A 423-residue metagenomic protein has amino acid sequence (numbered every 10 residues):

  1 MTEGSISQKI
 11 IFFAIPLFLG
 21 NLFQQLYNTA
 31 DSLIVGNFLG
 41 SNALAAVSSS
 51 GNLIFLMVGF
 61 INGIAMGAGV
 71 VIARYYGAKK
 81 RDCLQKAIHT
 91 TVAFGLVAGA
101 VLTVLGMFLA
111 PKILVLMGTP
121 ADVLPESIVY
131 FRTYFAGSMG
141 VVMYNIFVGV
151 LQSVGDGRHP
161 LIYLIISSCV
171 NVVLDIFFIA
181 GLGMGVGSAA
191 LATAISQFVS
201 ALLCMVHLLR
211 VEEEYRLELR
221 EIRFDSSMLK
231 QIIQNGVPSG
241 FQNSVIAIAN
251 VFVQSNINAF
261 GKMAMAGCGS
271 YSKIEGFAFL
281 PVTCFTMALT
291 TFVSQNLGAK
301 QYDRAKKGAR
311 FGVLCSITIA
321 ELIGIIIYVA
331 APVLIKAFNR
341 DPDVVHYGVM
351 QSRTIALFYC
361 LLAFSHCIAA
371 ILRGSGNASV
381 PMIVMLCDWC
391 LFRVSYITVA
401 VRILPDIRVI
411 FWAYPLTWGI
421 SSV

Functional and structural regions predicted by a protein language model:
M1-A14, I72-G137, G181-V237, V293-F358 (+1 more regions): Short alpha-helical transmembrane segments in multi-pass integral membrane proteins
E3, S7-L26, A30, L53-F60 (+7 more regions): Residue-level signal for short hydrophobic patches within transmembrane helices of multi-pass membrane transporters
F12-D31, T133, Y144, S167 (+4 more regions): Transmembrane helical elements of multi-pass membrane transporters/channels
F18, L22, L26, A30 (+18 more regions): Generic alpha-helical transmembrane segments of integral inner-membrane proteins, especially permease/transport modules
L22, L26-A45, L114-A121, F177-M184 (+5 more regions): Helix-terminus/linker motif at the lipid-water interface of multi-pass membrane proteins
S41-N52, F131, A190, K262-F277 (+2 more regions): Small-residue hotspots at the loop-to-helix junctions and early N-terminal turns of transmembrane alpha-helices
L44-V104, V141-P160, Q254, C268-A331 (+2 more regions): Small-residue-rich hydrophobic transmembrane alpha-helices
A65, T133-Q152, P160-S168, A189-C204 (+4 more regions): Short runs within selected transmembrane alpha-helices of multi-pass transporters and secretion channels
